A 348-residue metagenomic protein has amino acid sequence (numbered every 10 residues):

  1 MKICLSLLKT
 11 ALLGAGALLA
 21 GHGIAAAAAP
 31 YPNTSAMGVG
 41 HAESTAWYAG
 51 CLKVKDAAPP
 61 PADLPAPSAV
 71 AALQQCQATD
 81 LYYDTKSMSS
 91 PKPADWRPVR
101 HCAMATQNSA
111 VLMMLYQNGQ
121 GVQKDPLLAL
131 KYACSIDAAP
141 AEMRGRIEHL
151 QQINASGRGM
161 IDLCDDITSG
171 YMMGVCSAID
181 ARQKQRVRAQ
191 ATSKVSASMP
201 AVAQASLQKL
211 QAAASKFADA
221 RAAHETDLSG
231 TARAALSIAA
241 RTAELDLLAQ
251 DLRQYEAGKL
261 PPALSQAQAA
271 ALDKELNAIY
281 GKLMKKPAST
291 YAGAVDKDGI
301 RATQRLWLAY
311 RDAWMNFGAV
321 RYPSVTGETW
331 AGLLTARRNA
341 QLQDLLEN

Functional and structural regions predicted by a protein language model:
M1-L12: Bacterial N-terminal signal peptides that target proteins for export
A17-A25: C-terminal segment of classical bacterial N-terminal signal peptides
A28-N348: N-terminal alpha-helical modules
